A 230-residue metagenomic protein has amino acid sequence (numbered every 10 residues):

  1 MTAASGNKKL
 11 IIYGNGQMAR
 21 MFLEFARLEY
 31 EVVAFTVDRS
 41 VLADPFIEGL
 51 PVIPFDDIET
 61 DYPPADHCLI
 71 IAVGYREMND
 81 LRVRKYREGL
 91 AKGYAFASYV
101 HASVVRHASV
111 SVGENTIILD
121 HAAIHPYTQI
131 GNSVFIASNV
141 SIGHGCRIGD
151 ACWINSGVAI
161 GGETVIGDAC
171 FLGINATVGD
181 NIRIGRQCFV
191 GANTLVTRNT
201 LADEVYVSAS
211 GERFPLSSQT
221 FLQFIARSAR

Functional and structural regions predicted by a protein language model:
M1-P63: Hydrophobic, well-ordered beta-alpha structural blocks that scaffold small-molecule cofactor pockets
N15, V37-D38, G74, H101 (+1 more regions): Cofactor-binding loop segments of dinucleotide-utilizing enzymes, especially the Rossmann-like FAD- and NAD(P)+-binding
R20-E24, D80, D150, R198 (+1 more regions): Alpha-helical elements of the RecA-like P-loop NTPase motor core of helicases
L23-F25, E48, R82-K85, I130 (+2 more regions): Short amphipathic alpha-helical segments
A43-H101, V105: Phosphate-bearing ligand-interacting subdomains that bind or position ATP/ADP/UDP/GDP/NAD(P) or nucleotide-linked
L50-P54, N115-I117, Q223-F224: Short, hinge-like loop/turn segments at secondary-structure boundaries
S98-F214: Structural signal for interior beta-strand "rungs" in well-ordered beta-sheet cores of soluble enzyme domains
Y206-R230: Short, basic/aromatic-enriched C-terminal tail that caps enzymatic domains
